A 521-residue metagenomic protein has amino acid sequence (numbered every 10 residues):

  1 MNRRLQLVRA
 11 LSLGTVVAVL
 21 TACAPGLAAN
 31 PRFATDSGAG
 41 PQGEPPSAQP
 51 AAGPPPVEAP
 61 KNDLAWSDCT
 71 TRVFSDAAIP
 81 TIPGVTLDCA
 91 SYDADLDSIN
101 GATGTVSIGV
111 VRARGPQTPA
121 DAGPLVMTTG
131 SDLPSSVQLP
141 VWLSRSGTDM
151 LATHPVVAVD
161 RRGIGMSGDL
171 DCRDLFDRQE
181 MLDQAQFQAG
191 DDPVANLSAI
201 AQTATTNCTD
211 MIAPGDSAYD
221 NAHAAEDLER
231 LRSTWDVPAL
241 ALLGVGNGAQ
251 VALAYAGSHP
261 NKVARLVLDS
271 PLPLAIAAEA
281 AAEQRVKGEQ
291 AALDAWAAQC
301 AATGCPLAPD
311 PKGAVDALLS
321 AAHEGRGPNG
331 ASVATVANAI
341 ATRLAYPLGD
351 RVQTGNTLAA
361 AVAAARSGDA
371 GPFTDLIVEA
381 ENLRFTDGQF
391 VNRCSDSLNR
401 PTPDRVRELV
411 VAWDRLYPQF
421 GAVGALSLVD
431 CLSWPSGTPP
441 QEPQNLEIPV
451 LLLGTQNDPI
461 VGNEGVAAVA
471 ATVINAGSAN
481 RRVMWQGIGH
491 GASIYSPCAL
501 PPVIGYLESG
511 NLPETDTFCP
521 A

Functional and structural regions predicted by a protein language model:
M1-V16, L240-A241, P440: N-terminal export and membrane-targeting signals
V19-A22: C-terminal motif of bacterial Sec signal peptides marking the signal peptidase cleavage site
A24-L27: Bacterial signal peptide processing site
R32-F33: Extracytoplasmic/lumenal low-complexity Ser/Thr/Pro-rich segments of cell-envelope proteins
D36-E44: Short extracytoplasmic/periplasmic juxtamembrane "stem" segments immediately C-terminal to an N-terminal membrane anchor
G43-A48, A52-A334, V391-R393, S397-A521: Gly/Pro-rich cap/lid or specificity-loop segments adjacent to the active site
A297-V391: Alpha/beta-hydrolase-fold enzymes
